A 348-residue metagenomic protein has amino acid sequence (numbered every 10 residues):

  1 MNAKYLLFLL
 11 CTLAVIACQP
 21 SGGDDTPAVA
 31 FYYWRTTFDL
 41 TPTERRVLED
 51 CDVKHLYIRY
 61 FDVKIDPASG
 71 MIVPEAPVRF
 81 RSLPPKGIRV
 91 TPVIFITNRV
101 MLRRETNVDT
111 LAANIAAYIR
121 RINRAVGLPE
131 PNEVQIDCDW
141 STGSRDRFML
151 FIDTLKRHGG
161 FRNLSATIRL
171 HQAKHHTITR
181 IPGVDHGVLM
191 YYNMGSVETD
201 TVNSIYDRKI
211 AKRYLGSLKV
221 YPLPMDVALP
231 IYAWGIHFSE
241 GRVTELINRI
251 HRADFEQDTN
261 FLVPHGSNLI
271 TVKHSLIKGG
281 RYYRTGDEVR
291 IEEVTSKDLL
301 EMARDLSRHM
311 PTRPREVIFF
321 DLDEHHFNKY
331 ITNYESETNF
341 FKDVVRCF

Functional and structural regions predicted by a protein language model:
N2-L9: Sec-dependent signal peptide recognition, specifically the positively charged N-region followed immediately by
I16-A17: C-terminal motif of bacterial Sec signal peptides marking the signal peptidase cleavage site
A30-F31, K64, A68-H186: Chitinase-like catalytic core of GlcNAc-active glycosidases
T41-I65, I122-G127: Catalytic domains of carbohydrate-active enzymes, especially glycoside hydrolases
E44-R45, A76-F80, A112-N123, M149-K156 (+3 more regions): Generic structural signal for well-ordered alpha-helices, preferentially at hydrophobic/aromatic core positions
L56, I136, G187, V227 (+1 more regions): Conserved, mostly hydrophobic/aromatic
D153-A253: Substrate-binding surface in catalytic domains of secreted glycosidases
Y232-W234, E240-F348: Substrate-binding cleft of secreted/luminal carbohydrate-active enzymes
